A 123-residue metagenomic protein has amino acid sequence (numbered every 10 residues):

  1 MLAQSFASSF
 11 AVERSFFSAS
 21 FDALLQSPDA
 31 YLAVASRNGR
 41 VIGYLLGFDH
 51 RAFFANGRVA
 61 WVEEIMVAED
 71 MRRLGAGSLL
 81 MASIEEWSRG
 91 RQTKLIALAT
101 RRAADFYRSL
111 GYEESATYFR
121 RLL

Functional and structural regions predicted by a protein language model:
M1-F16: Short amphipathic alpha-helix that is part of the acyltransferase structural core
D22-V34, W61: A short helix-loop-beta-strand connector motif used in the catalytic cores of GNAT acetyltransferases and, in some
V34, R40-D49, M66: Conserved beta-strand in the GNAT
S36-N38, R121-L122: Active-site beta-strand termini and strand-to-loop segments that position acidic
N56-E69, T117-R120: Conserved acetyl-CoA binding element of GNAT-fold acetyltransferases
M71, G75-S83: Conserved acetyl-CoA pyrophosphate-binding loop and the N-cap/start of the following alpha-helix in GNAT-like
S78, G90, K94-I96, T100-L123: Conserved active-site alpha-helix within GNAT-family acetyltransferase domains
